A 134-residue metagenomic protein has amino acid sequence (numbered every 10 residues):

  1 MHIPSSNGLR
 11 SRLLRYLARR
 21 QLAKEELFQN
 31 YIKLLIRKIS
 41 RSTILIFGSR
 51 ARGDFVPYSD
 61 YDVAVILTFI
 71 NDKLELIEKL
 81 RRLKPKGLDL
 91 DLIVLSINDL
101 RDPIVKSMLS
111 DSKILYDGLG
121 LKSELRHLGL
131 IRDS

Functional and structural regions predicted by a protein language model:
M1-T43, R52-P57, L67-S134: Catalytic core of pol beta-like nucleotidyltransferases
F47-S49: Glycine-rich beta-strand-to-loop/alpha-helix junction loops that act as flexible
D62-V65: Short beta-strand->loop micro-motif that forms the acidic, two-metal-ion catalytic signature in nucleotide-processing
